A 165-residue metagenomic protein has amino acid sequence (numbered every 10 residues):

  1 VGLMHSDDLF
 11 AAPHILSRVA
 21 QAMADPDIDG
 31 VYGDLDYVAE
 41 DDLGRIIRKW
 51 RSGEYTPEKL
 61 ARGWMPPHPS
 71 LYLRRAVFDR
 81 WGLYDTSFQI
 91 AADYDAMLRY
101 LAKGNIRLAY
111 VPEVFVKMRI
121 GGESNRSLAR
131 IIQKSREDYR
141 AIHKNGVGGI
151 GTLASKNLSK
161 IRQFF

Functional and structural regions predicted by a protein language model:
V1-R130: Nucleotide-sugar donor-binding/catalytic module of glycosyltransferases that assemble extracellular/cell-envelope
A22, A141, F164: Residues that form generic nucleotide/phosphate-binding pockets
Y100, A141-I142, I161: Broad structural signal for hydrophobic residues in well-ordered alpha-helices, predominantly aliphatic
E113, R126-T152: Catalytic core of nucleotide-sugar-dependent glycosyltransferases
N145-F165: A transmembrane-helix-recognition feature enriched in membrane-embedded lipid enzymes and envelope glyco-/phospholipid
